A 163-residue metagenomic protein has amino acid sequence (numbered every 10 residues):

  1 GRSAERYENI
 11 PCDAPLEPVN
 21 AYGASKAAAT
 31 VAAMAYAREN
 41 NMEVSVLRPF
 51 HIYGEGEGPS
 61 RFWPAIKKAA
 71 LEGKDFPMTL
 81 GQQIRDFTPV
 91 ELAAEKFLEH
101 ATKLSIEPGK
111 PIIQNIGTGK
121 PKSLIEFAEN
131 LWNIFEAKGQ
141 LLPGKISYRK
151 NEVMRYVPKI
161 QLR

Functional and structural regions predicted by a protein language model:
G1, Y53, K120-K122: Feature marks short, surface-exposed loop/turn motifs that line or immediately flank catalytic pockets and channel
G1-V46, H51, G58: Catalytic helix-loop patch of NAD(P)-dependent Rossmann-fold dehydrogenases
A28, A32, Y36, I66 (+2 more regions): Hydrophobic alpha-helix immediately C-terminal to the catalytic Tyr-X-X-X-Lys motif of short-chain
E43-V46, S60, K110, I125: Non-catalytic, surface-exposed connector residues within folded enzymatic/regulatory domains
I52-Y53, Q83: Hydrophobic pocket-lining residues within nucleotide cofactor-binding pockets
A70-R163: C-terminal substrate-binding subdomain of Rossmann-fold SDR/epimerase-dehydratase oxidoreductases
